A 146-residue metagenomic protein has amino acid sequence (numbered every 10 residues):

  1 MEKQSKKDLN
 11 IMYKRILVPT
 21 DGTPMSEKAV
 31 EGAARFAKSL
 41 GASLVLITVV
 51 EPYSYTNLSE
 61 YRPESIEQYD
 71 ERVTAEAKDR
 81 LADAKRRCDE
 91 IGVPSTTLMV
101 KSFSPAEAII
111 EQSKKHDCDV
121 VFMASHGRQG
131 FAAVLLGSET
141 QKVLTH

Functional and structural regions predicted by a protein language model:
M1-D8, R15, R35, S39 (+1 more regions): Gly/Ser-rich helix-loop-strand patches that form or flank binding pockets for ribonucleotide-derived cofactors
M1-M12, R86-V121: Structural beta-alpha unit
K7-E64, R87-T96: Small/aliphatic-rich secondary-structure junction motif
P19, K101, A124: Conserved residues at the C-terminal ends of beta-strands
A29, T56-S59, E107-I110, A133-L135: Short, well-ordered secondary-structure micro-motifs
A33, A84, I109, V143: Aromatic/hydrophobic pocket-lining residues that form π-stacking "cages" and hydrophobic walls in ligand
S65-D79: A short acidic, glycine-rich active-site loop that binds or catalyzes chemistry on phosphate/adenosine moieties
